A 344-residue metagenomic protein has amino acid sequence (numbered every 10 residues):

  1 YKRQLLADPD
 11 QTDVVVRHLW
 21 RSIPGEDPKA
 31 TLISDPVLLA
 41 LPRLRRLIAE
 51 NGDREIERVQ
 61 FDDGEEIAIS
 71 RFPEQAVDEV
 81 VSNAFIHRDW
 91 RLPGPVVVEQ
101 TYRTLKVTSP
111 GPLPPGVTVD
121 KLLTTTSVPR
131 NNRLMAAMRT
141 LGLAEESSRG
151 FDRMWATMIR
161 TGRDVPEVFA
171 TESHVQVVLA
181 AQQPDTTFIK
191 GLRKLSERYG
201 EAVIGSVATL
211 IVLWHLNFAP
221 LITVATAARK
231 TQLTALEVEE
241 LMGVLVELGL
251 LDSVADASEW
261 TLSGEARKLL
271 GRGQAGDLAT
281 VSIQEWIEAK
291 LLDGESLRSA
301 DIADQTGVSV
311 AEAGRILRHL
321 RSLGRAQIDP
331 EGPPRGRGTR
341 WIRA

Functional and structural regions predicted by a protein language model:
K2-A344: C-terminal regulatory or interaction extensions
